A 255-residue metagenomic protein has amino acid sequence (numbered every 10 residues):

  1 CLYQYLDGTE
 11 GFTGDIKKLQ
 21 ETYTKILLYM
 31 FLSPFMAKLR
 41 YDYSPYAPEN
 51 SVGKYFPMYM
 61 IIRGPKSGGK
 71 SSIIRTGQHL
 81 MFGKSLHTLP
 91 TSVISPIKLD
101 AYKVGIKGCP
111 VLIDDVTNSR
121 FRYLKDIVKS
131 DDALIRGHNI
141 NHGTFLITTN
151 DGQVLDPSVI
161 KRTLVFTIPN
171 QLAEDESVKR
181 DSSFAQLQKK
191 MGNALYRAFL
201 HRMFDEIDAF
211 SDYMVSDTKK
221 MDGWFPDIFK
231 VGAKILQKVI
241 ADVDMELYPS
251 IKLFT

Functional and structural regions predicted by a protein language model:
C1-G83: P-loop NTPase catalytic core of nucleic-acid-dependent motor ATPases
C1-I16, A37, M214-T255: Extended, charged/polar low-complexity intrinsically disordered regions
G53, G83-H87, R136-H138: Secondary-structure transition/capping motifs at alpha-helix termini and the adjoining loop/turn into the next element
I62-P65, L89-V93, I113-V116, L146-N150: Short His-Asn-centered micro-motif
K66-G69, V116-R122, D151-V154, L172: Short acidic, S/G/P-rich loop/turn micro-motifs used as interaction or catalytic elements
T76-K107, R122-D126: Short glycine-rich substrate-engagement loop in P-loop NTPases that contacts/grips substrate
L99-I147: Conserved nucleotide-sensing/catalytic segment adjacent to the nucleotide-binding pocket in NTP-handling enzymes
K129-P226: Replace "adjacent to P-loop NTPase cores in ATP/GTP-dependent enzymes" with "adjacent to NTP-binding cores
